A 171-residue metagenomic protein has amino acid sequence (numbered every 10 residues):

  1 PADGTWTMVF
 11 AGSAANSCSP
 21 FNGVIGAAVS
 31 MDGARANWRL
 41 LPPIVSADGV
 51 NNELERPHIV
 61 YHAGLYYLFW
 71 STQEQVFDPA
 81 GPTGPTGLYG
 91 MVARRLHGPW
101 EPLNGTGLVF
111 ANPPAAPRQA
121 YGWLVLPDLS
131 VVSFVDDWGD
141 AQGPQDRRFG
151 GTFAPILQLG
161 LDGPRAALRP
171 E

Functional and structural regions predicted by a protein language model:
P1-E171: Carbohydrate-active catalytic/glycan-binding domains of CAZyme proteins, especially the secreted or lumenal ectodomains
